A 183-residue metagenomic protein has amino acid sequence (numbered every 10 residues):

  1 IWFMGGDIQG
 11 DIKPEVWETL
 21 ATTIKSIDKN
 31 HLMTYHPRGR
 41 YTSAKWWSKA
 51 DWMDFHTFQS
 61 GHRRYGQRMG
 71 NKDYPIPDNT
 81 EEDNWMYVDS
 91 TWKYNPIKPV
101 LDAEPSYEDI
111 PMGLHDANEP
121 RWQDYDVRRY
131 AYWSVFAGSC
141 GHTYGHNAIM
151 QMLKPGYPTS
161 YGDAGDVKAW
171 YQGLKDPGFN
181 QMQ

Functional and structural regions predicted by a protein language model:
I1-A131: Substrate-binding/catalytic cleft of secreted carbohydrate-active enzymes, primarily glycoside hydrolases
P96-V100, E108-I110, V127-Q183: Aromatic- and carboxylate-lined catalytic core of secreted/periplasmic carbohydrate-active enzymes
